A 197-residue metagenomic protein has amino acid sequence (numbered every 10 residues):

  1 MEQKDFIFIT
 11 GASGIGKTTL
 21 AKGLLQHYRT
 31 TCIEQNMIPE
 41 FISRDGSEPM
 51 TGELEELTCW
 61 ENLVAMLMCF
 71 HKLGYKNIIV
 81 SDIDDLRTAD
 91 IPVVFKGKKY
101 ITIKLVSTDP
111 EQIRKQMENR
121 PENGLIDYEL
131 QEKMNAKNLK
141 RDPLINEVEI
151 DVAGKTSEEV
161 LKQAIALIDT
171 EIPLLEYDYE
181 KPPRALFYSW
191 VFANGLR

Functional and structural regions predicted by a protein language model:
I9: Hydrophobic anchor at the beta1->P-loop junction of P-loop NTPases
A12: P-loop (Walker A) phosphate-binding loop of NTP-binding proteins
I15: ATP-binding Walker
T18: Walker A/P-loop
K22-A65: Conserved substrate/cofactor phosphate-moiety recognition/catalytic segment in nucleotide-dependent phosphotransferases
T58-K96: Glycine-rich phosphate-binding loop used to anchor ATP phosphates in small-molecule kinases, encompassing both
G97-M117: Conserved phosphate-donor/acceptor-positioning beta-strand/loop module used by diverse small-molecule
E122-Q163, I172-A193: Small-molecule kinase domains that catalyze NTP-dependent phosphoryl transfer to phosphate-bearing small molecules
